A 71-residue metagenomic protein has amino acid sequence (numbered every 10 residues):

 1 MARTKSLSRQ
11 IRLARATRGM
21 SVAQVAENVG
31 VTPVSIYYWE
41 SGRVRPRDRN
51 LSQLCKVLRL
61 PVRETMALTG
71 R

Functional and structural regions predicted by a protein language model:
M1-K5, A23, P61, R71: N-terminal flexible/basic segments that precede or flank functional cores
M1-T17: A short, Lys/Arg-rich alpha-helix, primarily the initiator
R9, G19-M20, P46-R49: Residue-level signal for the short linker/turn that defines the boundary of a DNA-recognition helix
R12, Y37-Y38, M66: Key DNA-contacting residues within the recognition helix of helix-turn-helix
G19-Y38: Short alpha-helical DNA-recognition segment
G30, R49-T65: DNA major-groove recognition helix of helix-turn-helix/homeodomain DNA-binding modules
